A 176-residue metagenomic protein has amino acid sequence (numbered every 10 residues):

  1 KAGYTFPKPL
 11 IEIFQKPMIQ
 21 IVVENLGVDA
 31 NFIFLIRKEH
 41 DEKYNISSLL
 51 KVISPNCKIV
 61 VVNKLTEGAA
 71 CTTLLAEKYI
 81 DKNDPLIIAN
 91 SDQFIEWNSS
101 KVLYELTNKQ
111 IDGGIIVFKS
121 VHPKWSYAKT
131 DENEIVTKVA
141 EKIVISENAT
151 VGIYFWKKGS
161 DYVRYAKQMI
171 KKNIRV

Functional and structural regions predicted by a protein language model:
K1-Y4: N-terminal nucleotide-binding beta1-loop-alpha1 segment
I11-E12, K16-I88: Conserved N-terminal catalytic core of the sugar/cofactor nucleotidyltransferase
N90-F94: The conserved acidic donor/metal-binding loop of glycosyltransferases
E96-N173: Conserved core of the sugar-phosphate nucleotidyltransferase
V176: A C-terminal functional module that forms or caps the active site or interfaces directly with catalytic machinery
